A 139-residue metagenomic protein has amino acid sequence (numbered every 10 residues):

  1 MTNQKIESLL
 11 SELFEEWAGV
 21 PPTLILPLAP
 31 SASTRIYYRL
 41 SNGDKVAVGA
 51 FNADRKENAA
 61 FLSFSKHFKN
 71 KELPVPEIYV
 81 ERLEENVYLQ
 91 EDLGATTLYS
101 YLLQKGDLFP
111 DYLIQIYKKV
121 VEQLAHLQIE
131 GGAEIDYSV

Functional and structural regions predicted by a protein language model:
M1-L26: Juxta-kinase regulatory segment immediately upstream of eukaryotic protein kinase catalytic domains
T2, T23, T34, T96-T97: Residue-identity detector for threonine
Q4, S31, R55, A59: Conserved phosphate-coordination/catalytic loops
L10, S33-T34, L113: A general marker of short, structured functional hotspots
V20-Y38: ATP-binding glycine-rich phosphate-binding loop
Y38-V139: ATP-binding pocket architecture of kinase catalytic cores
